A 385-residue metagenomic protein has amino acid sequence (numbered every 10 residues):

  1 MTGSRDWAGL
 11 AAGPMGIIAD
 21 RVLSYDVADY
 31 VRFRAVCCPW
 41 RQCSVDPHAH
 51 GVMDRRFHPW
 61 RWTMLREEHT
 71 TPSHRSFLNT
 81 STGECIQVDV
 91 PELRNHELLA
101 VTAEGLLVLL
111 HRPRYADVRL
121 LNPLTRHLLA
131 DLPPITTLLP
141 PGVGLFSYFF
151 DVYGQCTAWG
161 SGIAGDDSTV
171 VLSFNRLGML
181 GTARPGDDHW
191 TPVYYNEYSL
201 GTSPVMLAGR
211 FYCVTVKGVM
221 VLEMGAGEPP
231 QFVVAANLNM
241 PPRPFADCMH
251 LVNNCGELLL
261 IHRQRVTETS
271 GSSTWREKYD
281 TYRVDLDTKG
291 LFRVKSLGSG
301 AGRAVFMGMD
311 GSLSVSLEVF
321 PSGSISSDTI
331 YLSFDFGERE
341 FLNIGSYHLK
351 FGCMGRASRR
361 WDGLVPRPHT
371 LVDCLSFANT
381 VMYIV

Functional and structural regions predicted by a protein language model:
M1-A35: N-terminal Skp1-binding subsegment of the F-box domain
S4-L10, W60-M64, G105-L109, T380-M382: Tryptophan-centric aromatic hotspots in well-structured domains and transmembrane helices
M15, A19-D20, D29, V36-A49 (+1 more regions): General structural concept
S24, L251-S299: Internal helical hairpin/lid segments
H74-L78, V118-L120, L180-T182, G218-V221 (+2 more regions): Hydrophobic beta-strand positions in blades of beta-propellers and related beta-sheet-rich domains
C85, V90-T274: A sequence/structural signal of beta-propeller blade repeats
L139-P141, F146-W159, I163-G165, D280-Y282 (+1 more regions): A surface-exposed beta-alpha-beta supersecondary segment
